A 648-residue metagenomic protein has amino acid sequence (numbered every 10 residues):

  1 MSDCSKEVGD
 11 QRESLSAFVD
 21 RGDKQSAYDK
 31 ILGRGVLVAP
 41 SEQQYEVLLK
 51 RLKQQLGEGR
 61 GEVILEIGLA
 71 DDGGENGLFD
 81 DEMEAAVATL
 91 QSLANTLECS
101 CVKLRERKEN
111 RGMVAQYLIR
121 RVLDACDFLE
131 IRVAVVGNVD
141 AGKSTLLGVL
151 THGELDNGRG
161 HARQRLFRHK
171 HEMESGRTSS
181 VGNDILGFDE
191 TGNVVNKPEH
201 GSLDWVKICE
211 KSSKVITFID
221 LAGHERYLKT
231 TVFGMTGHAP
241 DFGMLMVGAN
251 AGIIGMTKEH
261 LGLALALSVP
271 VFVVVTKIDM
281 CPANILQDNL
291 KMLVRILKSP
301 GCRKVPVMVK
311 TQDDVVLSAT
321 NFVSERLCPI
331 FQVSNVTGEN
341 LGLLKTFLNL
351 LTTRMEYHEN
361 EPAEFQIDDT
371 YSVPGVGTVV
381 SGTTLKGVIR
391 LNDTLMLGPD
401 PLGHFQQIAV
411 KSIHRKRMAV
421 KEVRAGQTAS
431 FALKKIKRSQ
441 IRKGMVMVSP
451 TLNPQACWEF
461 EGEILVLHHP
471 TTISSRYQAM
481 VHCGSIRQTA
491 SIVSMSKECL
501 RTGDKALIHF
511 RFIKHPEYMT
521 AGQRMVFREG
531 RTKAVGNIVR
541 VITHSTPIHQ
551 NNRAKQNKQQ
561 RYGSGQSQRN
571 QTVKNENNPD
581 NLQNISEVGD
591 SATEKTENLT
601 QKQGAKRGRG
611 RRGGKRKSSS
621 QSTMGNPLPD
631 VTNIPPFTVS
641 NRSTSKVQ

Functional and structural regions predicted by a protein language model:
M1-D127: Polybasic/polar functional segments that serve as interface/processing modules
V38-K53, A162-F167, V181-G182, P198-S202 (+2 more regions): Eukaryotic beta-rich interaction modules
D72, E174, H224-E225, A249-I253 (+5 more regions): Conserved nucleotide-binding/hydrolysis micro-motifs of P-loop NTPases
V122-D140, R561-Y562, R612: Glycine-rich adenosyl-nucleotide cofactor-binding module
R132-D140, S144, G148-H152, R295-P470: Conserved catalytic-core segments of large NTP-driven translation/proteostasis enzymes
R132-R226, H238-G243: P-loop NTPase switch module centered on the Walker A-proximal segment
S213-T217, L221-L228, G237-L261, L265-D288: Conserved Switch II/interswitch segment of TRAFAC-class P-loop GTPases
C281-P282, K437-Q648: C-terminal effector modules of nucleic-acid-centric enzymes and ribosome-associated factors
